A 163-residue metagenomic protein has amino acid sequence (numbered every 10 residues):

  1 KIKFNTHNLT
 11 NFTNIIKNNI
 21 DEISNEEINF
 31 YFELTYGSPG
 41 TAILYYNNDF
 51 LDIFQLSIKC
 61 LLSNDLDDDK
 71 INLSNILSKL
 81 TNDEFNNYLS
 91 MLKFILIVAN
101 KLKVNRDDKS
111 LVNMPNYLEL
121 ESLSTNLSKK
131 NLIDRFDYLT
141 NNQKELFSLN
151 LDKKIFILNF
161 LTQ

Functional and structural regions predicted by a protein language model:
K1-K93, V98, L102-Q163: Charged, glycine-rich active-site and insertion segments that engage polyanionic ligands
